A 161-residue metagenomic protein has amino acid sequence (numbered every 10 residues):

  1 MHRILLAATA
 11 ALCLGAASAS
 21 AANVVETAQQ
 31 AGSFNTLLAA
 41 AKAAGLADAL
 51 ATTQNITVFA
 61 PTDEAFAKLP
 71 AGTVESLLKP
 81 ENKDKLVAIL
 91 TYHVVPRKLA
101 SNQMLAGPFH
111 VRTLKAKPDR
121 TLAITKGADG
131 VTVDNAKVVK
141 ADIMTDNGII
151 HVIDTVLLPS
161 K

Functional and structural regions predicted by a protein language model:
H2-L12, S18-K161: Mature, structured domains of secreted/extracytosolic soluble proteins
